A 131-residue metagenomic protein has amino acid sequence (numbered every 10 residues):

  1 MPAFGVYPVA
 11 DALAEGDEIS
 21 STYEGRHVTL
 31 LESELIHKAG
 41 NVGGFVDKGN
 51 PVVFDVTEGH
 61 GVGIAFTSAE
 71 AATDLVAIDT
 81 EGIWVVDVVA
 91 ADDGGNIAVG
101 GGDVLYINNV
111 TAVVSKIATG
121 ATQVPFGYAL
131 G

Functional and structural regions predicted by a protein language model:
M1-G131: Surface-exposed, low-hydrophobicity beta-strand/loop segments enriched in small/polar/acidic residues
